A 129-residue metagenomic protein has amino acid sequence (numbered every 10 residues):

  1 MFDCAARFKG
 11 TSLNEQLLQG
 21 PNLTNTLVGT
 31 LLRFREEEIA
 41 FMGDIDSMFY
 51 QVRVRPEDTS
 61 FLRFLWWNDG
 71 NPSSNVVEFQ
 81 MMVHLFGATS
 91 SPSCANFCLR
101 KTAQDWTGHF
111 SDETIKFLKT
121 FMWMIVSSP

Functional and structural regions predicted by a protein language model:
M1-F97: Catalytic-core region of right-hand nucleic acid polymerases
P92-P129: Active-site palm subdomain of RNA-directed nucleic acid polymerases
